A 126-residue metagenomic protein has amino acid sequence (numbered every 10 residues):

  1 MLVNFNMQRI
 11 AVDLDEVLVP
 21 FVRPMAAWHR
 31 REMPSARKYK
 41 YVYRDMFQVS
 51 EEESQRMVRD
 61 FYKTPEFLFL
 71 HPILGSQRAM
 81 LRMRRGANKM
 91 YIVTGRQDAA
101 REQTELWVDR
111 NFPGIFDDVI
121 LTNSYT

Functional and structural regions predicted by a protein language model:
L2-M57: Active-site neighborhood of HAD-like aspartate-dependent phosphohydrolases
M7, A87, I115-F116: A broad structural signal for short, well-ordered beta-strand segments within beta-sheet-rich domains
V17-V19, P24-M25, R96-A100, Y125-T126: Short, solvent-exposed loop/turn segments at secondary-structure junctions
M25-A27, E105-V108: Short, glycine/charged-enriched secondary-structure capping and boundary segments
M33-S35, F112-I115: Short helix-capping segments at alpha-helix termini
M57-P65: Short glycine/proline- and acidic residue-enriched helix-loop micro-motifs that form flexible lids or anion-recognition
F67-H71, S76-W107, I120-T122: Substrate-recognition element of Asp-dependent hydrolases with the DxDx(T/V) motif
F116-T126: His/Asp/Glu-enriched short active-site or ligand-binding loop at hydrolase and phosphoryl-transfer sites
